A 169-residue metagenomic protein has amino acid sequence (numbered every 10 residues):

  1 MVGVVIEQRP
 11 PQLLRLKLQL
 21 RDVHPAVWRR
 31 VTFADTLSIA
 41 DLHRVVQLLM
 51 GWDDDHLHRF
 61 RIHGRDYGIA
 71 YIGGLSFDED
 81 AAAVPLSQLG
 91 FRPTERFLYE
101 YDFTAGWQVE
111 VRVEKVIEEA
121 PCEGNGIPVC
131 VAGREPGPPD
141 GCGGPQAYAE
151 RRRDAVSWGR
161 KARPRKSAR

Functional and structural regions predicted by a protein language model:
M1-R169: Short linear regulatory motifs enriched in tryptophan with gly/pro/ser
